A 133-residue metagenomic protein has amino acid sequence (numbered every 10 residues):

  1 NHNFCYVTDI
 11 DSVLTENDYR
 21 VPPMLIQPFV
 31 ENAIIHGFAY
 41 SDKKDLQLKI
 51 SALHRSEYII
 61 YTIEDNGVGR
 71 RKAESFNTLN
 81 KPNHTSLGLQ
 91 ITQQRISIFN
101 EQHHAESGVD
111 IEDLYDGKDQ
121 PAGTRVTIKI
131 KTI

Functional and structural regions predicted by a protein language model:
C5-I26, F38-K43: Conserved short strand/loop->alpha-helix "switch" segment adjacent to the catalytic nucleotide/phosphoryl-transfer site
P22-M24, S75-S107: ATP phosphate-binding glycine-rich loop and adjacent ATP-lid/helix-beta elements within ATP-binding kinase/ATPase
N32-F38: Short helix-loop "hinge" at the ATP-lid/N-box region of the Bergerat-fold HATPase_c
D45-E57: Short beta-strand/loop element within the Bergerat-fold HATPase_c
L48, A122-I130: Hydrophobic core positions in the C-terminal catalytic ATP-binding module
D65: Acidic ATP/Mg2+-coordinating residue in the GHKL
G69-R71: A short glycine-centered beta->alpha linker in the GHKL/HATPase_c
